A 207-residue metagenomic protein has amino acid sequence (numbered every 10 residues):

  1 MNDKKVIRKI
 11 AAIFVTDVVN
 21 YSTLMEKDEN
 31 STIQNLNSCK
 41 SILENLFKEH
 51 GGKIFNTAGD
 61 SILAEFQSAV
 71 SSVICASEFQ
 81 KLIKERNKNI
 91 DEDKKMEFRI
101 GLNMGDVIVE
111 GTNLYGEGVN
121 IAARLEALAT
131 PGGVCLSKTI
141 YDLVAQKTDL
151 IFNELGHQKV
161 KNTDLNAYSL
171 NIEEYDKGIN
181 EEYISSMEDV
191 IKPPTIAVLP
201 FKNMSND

Functional and structural regions predicted by a protein language model:
N2-S77, K81-E85, S205-D207: Catalytic NTP-binding/metal-coordinating core of nucleotidyl cyclase/transferase enzymes
K4, S41, L63-S169: Catalytic beta-strand-to-alpha-helix segment of the class III nucleotidyl cyclase homology domain
K4-I7, E92, M187-K192: Short glycine/proline-enriched loop/turn "hinge" motifs that connect secondary-structure elements and lie
K9-A11, G59, K95-E97, P193-P194: Conserved catalytic motifs of the protein kinase core domain
V18, V107, V160, F201-M204: Hydrophobic pocket-lining residues within nucleotide cofactor-binding pockets
M104, I172-E174, P200: Flexible glycine-/small-residue-rich
I172-D189: Juxtacatalytic C-terminal regulatory tail of Ser/Thr protein kinases
S185-D207: Acidic, proline/glycine-rich low-complexity intrinsically disordered segments
